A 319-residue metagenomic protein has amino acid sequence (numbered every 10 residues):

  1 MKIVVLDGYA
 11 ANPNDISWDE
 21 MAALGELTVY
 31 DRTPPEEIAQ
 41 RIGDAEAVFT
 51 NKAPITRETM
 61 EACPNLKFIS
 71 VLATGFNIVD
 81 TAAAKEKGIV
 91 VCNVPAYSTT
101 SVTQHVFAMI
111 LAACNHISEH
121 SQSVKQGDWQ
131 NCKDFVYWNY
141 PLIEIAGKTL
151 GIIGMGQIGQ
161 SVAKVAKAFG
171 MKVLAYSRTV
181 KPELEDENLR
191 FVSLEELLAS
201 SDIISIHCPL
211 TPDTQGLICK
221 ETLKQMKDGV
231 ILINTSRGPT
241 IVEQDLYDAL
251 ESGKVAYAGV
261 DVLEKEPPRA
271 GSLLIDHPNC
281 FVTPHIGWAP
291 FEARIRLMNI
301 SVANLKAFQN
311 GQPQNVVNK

Functional and structural regions predicted by a protein language model:
M1-A45, L174: N-terminal glycine-/charge-rich "phosphate-binding" loop or analogous flexible N-terminal tail
D31, L72-A73, I89-T100, S177 (+2 more regions): Short beta->alpha connector loops at strand-helix junctions that form conserved, small/polar/Pro-enriched
I55-M60, R178-L273: Rossmann-like adenosine-cofactor binding region
K87, P95-T149, E183, V317: Phosphate-binding beta-alpha-beta segment of Rossmann-like dinucleotide-binding domains, i.e., the NAD(P)
V91-C92, K172, G229-K319: Rossmann-like dinucleotide-binding domain for NAD(H)/NADP(H)
M155-G156: Glycine-rich Rossmann-fold phosphate-binding loop(s) that bind the pyrophosphate of adenine dinucleotide cofactors
G159-Q160: N-terminal Rossmann-fold NAD(P) dinucleotide-binding loop
